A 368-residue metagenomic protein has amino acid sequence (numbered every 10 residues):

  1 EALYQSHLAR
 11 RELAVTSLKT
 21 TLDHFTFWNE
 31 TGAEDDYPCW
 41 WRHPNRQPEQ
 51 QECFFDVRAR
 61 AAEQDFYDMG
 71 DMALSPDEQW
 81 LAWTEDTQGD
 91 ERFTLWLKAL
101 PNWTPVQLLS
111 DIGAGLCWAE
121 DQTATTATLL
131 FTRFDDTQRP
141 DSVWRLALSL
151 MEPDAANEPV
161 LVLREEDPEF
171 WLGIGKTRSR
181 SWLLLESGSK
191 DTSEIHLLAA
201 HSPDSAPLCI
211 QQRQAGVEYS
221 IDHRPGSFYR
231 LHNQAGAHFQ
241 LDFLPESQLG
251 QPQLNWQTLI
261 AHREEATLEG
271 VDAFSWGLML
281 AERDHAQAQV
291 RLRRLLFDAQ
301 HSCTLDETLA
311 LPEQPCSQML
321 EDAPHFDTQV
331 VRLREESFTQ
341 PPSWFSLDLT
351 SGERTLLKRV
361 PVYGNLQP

Functional and structural regions predicted by a protein language model:
E1-A73, T84, F170-H223, E269-G270 (+2 more regions): Non-catalytic accessory segments flanking enzyme active sites
T26, E78-L81, L129, L183 (+3 more regions): Hydrophobic beta-strand positions that form the internal "hydrophobic ladder" of WD40/Gbeta-like beta-propeller blades
T31-P38, A61-F66, E85-T94, L108-G113 (+6 more regions): A flexible loop/linker signature enriched in serine peptidases of the S9 family
R42-P44, W96-P101, S142-P153, L197-H201 (+3 more regions): Beta-propeller blade signature
E52-A119, T126, L280: A conserved hydrophobic secondary-structure block that centers on an alpha-helix together with its immediately flanking
F54, L100-I112, S149-E166, H201-Q211 (+2 more regions): Blade-edge beta-strand/turn elements of extracellular beta-propeller and related beta-sheet repeat scaffolds
D141, L146-G188: Polar, glycine-rich mid-to-C-terminal structural blocks that act as macromolecule-binding/assembly scaffolds
A200, D204-G277, R283-D284, F297 (+3 more regions): Intrinsically disordered, low-complexity Ser/Thr/Gly-rich stretches
